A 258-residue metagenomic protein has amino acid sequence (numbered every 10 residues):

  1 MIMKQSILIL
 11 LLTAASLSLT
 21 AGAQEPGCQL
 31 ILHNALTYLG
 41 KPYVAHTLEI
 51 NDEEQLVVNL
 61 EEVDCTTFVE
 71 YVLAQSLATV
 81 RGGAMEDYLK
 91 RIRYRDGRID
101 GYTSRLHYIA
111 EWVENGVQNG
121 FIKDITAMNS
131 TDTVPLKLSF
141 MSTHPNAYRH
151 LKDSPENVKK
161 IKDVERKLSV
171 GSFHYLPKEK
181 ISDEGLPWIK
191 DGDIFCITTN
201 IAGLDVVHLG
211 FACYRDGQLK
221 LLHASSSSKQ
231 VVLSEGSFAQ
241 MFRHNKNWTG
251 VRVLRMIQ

Functional and structural regions predicted by a protein language model:
M1-I7: Positively charged n-region of N-terminal signal peptides that target proteins for export
I9-S18: Bacterial N-terminal signal peptides
A21-A23: Boundary at the C-terminal end of the N-terminal hydrophobic targeting segment
C28-L39: Sequence/structural signature of beta-propeller domains
H46-V170, K190, Y214, H223-S226: Acidic/His-rich structured neighborhood in mature extracellular/periplasmic domains
G171, W188-C196, V206-V207, C213 (+2 more regions): Low-complexity, Gly/Ser/Thr/Pro-rich intrinsically disordered linker/tail segments
H174-G185, T199: Short alpha-helix capping/helix-loop boundary micro-motifs
I201-L204: Short, charged beta-turn/beta-strand-edge "cap" motif at the junction between a beta-strand and an adjacent loop
